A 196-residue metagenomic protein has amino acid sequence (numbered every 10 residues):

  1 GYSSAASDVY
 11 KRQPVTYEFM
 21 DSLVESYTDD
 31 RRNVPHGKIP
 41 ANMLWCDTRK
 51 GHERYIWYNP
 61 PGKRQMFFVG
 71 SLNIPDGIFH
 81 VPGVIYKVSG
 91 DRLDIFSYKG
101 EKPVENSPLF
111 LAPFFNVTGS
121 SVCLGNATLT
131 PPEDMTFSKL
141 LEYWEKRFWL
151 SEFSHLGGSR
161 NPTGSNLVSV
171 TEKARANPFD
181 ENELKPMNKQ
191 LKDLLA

Functional and structural regions predicted by a protein language model:
G1-Y10: Single conserved hydrophobic/aromatic residue that forms the stacking wall/gate of nucleotide- or nucleobase-binding
P14-V15: Intrinsically disordered, low-complexity regulatory segments
T28-D76: Short N-terminal edge-element motif at the start of the domain
K50-H52, H80, T118-G119: Short, well-ordered loop/turn elements at secondary-structure boundaries
R64-S89, D94: Broad, structure-driven detector of short, well-ordered beta-strand segments within folded domains
I95-V104: Extracellular attachment/recognition segments
V104-A196: Domain-scale recognition of soluble eukaryotic interaction modules
